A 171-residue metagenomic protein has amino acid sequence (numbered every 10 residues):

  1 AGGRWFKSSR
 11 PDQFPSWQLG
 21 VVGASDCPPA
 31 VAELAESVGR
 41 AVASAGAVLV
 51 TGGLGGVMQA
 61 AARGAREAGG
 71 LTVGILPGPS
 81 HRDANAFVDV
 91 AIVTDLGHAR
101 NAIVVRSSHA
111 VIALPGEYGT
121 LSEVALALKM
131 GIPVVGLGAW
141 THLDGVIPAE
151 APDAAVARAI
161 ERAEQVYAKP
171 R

Functional and structural regions predicted by a protein language model:
S8-S9, S16: Serine residues within intrinsically disordered or low-complexity segments
F14-V73: Glycine-rich beta-alpha loop segments
P15-W17, G23-D26, G97-K169: C-terminal binding/interaction regions
L54-G55, P77-S80, A139-T141: Short, ordered loop/turn segments at secondary-structure junctions
E67-G70, D89-V93, G131, A154: Short, hinge-like loop/turn segments at secondary-structure boundaries
I75-V111: Glycine-rich oxoanion-binding loops at beta->alpha junctions
